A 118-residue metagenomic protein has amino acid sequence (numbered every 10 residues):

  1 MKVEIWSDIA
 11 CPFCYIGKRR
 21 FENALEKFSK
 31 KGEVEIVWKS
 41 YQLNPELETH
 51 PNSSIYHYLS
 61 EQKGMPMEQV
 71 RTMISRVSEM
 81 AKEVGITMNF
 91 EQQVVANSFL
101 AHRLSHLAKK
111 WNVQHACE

Functional and structural regions predicted by a protein language model:
M1-P12, G17-F21, I36-K39: Short active-site neighborhood of thiol/selenol oxidoreductases, capturing the structured segment around
R19-E118: Structural alpha/beta surface segment adjacent to cysteine/selenocysteine redox centers across thiol/disulfide enzymes
